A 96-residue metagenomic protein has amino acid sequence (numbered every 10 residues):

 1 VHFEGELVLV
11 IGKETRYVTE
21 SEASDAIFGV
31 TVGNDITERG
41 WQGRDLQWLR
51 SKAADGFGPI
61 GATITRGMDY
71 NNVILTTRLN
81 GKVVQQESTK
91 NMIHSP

Functional and structural regions predicted by a protein language model:
V1-E20: Hydrophobic alpha-helical segments and helix pairs
F3-E6, S24-F28, N71-V73: Short coil/turn connectors at secondary-structure junctions
E6-V10, T31, T76: Residues embedded in well-ordered beta-strands
V10, I27, F57-P59: Short glycine/serine/threonine-biased micro-segments
R16-V30: N-terminal accessory regions of nucleic-acid-interacting proteins
R39-P96: Catalytic-pocket segment enriched in acidic/His residues
